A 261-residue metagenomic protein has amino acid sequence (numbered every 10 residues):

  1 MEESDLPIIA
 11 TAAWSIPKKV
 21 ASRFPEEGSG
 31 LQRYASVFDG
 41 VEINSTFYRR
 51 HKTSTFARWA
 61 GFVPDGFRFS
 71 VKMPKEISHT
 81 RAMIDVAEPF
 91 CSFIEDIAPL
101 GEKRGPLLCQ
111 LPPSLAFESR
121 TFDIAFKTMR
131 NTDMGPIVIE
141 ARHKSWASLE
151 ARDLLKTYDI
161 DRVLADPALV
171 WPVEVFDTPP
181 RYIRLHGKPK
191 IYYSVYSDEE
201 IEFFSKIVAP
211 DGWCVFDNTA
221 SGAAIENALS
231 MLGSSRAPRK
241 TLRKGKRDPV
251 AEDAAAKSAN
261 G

Functional and structural regions predicted by a protein language model:
M1-G261: Residues lining hydrophobic/aromatic ligand-binding pockets adjacent to catalytic sites
